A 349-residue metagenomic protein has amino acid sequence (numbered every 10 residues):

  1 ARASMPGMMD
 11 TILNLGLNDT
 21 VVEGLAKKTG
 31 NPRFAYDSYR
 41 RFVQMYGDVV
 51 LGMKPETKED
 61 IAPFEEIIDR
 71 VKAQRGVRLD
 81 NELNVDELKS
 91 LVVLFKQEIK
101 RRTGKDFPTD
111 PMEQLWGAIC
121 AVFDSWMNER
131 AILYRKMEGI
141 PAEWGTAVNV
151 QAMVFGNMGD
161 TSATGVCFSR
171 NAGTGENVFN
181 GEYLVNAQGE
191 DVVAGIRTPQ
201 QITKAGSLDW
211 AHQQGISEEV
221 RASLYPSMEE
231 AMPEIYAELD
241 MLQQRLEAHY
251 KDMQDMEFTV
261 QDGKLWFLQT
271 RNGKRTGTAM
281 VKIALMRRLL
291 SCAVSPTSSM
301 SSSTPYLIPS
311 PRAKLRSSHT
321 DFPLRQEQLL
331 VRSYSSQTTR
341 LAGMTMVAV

Functional and structural regions predicted by a protein language model:
A1-R325, L330, S336-G343, A348-V349: Nucleotide/phosphate-binding sheet-loop regions of phosphoryl- and nucleotidyl-transfer enzymes
